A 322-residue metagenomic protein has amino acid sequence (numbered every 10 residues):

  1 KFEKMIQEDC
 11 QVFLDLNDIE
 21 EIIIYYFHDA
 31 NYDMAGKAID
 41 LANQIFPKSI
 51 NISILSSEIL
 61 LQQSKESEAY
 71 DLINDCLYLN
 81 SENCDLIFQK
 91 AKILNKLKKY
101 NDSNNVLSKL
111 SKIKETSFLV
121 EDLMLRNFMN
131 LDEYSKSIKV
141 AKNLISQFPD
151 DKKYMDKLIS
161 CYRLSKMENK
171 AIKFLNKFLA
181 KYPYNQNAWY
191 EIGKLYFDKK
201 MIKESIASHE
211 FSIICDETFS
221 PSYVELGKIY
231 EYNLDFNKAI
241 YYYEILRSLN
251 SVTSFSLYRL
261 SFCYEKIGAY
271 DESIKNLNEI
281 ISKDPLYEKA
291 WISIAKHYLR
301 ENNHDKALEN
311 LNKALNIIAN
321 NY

Functional and structural regions predicted by a protein language model:
I45, Y78-N80, K112-K114, Q147-F148 (+5 more regions): Structural marker of alpha-solenoid helical repeat scaffolds
